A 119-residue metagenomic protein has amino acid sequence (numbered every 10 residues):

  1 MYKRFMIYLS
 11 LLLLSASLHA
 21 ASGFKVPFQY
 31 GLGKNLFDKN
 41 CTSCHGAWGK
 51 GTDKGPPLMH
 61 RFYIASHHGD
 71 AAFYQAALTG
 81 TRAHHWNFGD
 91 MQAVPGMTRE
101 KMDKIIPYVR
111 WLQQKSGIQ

Functional and structural regions predicted by a protein language model:
M1-L9: Bacterial N-terminal signal peptides that target proteins for export
Y8-A16: Bacterial N-terminal signal peptides
S17-L36: Electrostatic cytochrome c docking/interface patches
A20-S22, G46-G51: Short acidic/polar micro-motifs centered on Gly/Asp/Asn
F28-K34, K50-L78: Gly/Gly-Pro-rich "capping" loops immediately C-terminal to redox-active cysteine motifs in periplasmic/lumenal
G33, D38-A47, I105-V109: The canonical Cys-X-X-Cys-His
C44-H45, L78-G80: Intrinsically disordered, low-complexity boundary segments flanking structured domains
T52-R61, T79-L112, G117-Q119: Axial heme c-ligation environment in periplasmic c-type cytochrome domains
